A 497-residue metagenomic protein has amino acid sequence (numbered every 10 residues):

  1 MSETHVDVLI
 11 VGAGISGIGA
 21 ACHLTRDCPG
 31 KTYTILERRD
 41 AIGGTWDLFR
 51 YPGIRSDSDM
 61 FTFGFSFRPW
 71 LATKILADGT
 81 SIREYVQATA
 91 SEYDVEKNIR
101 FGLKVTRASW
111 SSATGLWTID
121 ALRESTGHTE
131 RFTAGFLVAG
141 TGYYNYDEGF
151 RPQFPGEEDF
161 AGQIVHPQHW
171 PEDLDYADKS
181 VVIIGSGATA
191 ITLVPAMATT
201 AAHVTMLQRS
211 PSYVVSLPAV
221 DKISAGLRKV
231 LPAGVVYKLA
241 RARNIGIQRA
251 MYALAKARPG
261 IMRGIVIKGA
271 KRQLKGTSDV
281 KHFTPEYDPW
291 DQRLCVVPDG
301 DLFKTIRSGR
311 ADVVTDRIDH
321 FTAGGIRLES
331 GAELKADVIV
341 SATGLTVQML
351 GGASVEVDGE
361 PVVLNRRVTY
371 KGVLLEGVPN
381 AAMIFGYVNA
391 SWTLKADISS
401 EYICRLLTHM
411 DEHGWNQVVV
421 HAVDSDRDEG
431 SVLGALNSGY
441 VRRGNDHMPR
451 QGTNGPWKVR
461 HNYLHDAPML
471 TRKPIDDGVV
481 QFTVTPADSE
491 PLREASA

Functional and structural regions predicted by a protein language model:
S2-H5, L9-I10, I15, G19-I35 (+4 more regions): Rossmann-like dinucleotide-binding core of oxidoreductases
T4-V6, T126-F136, A177, E329-V338: Core beta-strand elements of the Rossmann-like FAD/NAD(P) dinucleotide-binding domain in flavoenzyme oxidoreductases
V6-I10, I15-I99, Q208-R209, R272-T277: Beta1-alpha1 glycine-rich phosphate/pyrophosphate-binding loop at the start of Rossmann-like nucleotide-binding domains
V11, R131-Y144, V181-I184, L334-G344: Short hydrophobic core segments
W70-A88, R100, I184, L254-M262 (+1 more regions): Short beta-strand to alpha-helix junction loop
K74-N145, Q273, H320: Feature captures the FAD/FMN-dependent oxidoreductase FAD-binding
A190, Y213-S216, A225, T369 (+1 more regions): C-terminal, flexible cofactor-proximal segment of oxidoreductases
R258, M262-S354, G430-A497: C-terminal catalytic lobe of FAD-dependent flavoproteins
